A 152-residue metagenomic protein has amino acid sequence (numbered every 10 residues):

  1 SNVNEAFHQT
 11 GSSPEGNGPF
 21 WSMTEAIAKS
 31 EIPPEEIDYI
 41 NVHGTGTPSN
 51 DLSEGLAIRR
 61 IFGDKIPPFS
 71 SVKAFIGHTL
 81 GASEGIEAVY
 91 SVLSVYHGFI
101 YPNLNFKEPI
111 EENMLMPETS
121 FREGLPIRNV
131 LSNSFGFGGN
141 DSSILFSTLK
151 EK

Functional and structural regions predicted by a protein language model:
S1-K152: Conserved "HGTGT" condensation-loop signature of ketosynthase/thiolase-family condensing enzymes that catalyze
